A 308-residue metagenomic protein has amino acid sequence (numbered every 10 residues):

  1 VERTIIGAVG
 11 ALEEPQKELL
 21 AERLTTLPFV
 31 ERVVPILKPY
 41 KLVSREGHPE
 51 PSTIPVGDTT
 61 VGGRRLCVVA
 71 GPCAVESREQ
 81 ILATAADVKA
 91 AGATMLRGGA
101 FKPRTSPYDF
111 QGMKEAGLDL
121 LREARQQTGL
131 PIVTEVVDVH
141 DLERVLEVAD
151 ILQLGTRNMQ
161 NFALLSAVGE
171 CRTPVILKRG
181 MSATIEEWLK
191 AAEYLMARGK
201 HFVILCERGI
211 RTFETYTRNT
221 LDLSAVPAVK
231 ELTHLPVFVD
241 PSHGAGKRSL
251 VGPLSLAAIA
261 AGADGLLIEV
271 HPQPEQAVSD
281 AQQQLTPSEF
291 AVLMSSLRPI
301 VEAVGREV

Functional and structural regions predicted by a protein language model:
V1-V68: Non-catalytic terminal accessory/regulatory regions of metabolic enzymes
A8-E13, R65-A83, S106-Q111, P131-E135 (+3 more regions): Active-site mouth loops of central-metabolism enzymes
P51-C73, A100-P107, K230-V239: N-terminal small/glycine-rich loop or linker at the start of catalytic domains across soluble metabolic enzymes
V56, C171-V270: Catalytic alpha/beta core domains of metabolic enzymes, predominantly
R64-L66, G92-T94, Q126-I132, V148-D150 (+4 more regions): Short, well-ordered coil/turn segments that N-cap beta-strands
R97-E115, P272-Q282: Glycine-rich, proline-tolerant flexible connector loops at the mouths of alpha/beta enzymes
F110-T134, A167-P174, L223-F238, Q283-R306: Alpha-helix-loop-beta-strand connector modules within alpha/beta enzyme cores
M113, G129-H140, D150-F162, P174-I185 (+2 more regions): Catalytic beta/alpha-barrel core
